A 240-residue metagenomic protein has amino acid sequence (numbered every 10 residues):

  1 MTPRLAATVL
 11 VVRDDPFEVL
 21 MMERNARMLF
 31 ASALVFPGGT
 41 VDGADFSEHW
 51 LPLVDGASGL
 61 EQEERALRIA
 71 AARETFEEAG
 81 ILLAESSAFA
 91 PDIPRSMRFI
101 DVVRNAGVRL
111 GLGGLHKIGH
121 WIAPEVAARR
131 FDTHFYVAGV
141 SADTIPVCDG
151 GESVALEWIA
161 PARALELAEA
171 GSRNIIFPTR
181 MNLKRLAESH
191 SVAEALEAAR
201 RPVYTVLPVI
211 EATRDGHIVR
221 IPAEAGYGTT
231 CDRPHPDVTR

Functional and structural regions predicted by a protein language model:
M1-R240: N-terminal leader/linker segments that precede catalytic domains of diphosphate-processing enzymes
